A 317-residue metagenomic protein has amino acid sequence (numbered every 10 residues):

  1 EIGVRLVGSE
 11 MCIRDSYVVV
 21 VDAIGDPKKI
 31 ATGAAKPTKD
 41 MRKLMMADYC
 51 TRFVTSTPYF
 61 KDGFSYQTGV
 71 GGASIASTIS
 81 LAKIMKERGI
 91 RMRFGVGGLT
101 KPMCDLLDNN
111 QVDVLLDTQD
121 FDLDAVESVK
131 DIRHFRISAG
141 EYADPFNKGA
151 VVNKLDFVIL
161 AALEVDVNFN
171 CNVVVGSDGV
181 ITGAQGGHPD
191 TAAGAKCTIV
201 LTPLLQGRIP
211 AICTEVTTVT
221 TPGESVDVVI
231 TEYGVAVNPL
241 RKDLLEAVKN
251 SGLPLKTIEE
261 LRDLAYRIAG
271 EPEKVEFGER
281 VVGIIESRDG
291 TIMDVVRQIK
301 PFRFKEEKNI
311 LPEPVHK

Functional and structural regions predicted by a protein language model:
I2-G8, C12-I13: Single conserved hydrophobic/aromatic residue that forms the stacking wall/gate of nucleotide- or nucleobase-binding
S9, I30-T32, S77-A82, D105-D108 (+4 more regions): Short acidic, glycine/serine/threonine-rich loops at helix termini
E10, A192-I230, P254-K256, E260-L264: Catalytic phosphate-donor-binding core of small-molecule kinases
E10, S56-K61, M85-R88, V96 (+8 more regions): Solvent-exposed alpha-helices and their adjacent loops that cap or buttress functional pockets in soluble metabolic
R14-K36, R42-M45: Conformationally flexible catalytic loops at phosphate/diphosphate-handling active centers
T38-S128: N-terminal active-site beta-alpha-beta segment that forms phosphate/nucleotide-binding and substrate-recognition loops
L99-R208: Glycine-rich anion/phosphate-binding loop at the beta-strand->alpha-helix junction
G223-K317: Extended hydrophobic packing segments that form well-structured cores
